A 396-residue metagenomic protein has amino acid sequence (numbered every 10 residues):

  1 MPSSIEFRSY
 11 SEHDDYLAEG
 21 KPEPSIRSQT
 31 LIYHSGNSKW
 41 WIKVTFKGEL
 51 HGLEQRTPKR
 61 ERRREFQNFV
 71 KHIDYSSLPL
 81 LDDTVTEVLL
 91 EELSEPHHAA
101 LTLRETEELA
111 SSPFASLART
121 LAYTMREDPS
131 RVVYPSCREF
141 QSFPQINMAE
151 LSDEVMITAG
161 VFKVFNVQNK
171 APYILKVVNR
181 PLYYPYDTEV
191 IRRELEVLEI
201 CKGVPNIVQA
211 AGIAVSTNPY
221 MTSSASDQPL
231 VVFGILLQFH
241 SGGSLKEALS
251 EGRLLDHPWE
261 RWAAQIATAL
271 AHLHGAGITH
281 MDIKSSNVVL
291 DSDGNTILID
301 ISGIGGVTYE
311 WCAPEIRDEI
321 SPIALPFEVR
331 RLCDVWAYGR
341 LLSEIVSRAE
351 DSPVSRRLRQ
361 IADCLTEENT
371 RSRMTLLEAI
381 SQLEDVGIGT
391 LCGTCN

Functional and structural regions predicted by a protein language model:
P2-G20, W41, G48-V155: Juxta-kinase regulatory segment immediately upstream of eukaryotic protein kinase catalytic domains
Y134, P144-I200, P205-V208: ATP-binding glycine-rich loop module of kinase domains
Q209-D256: Conserved structural core of kinase catalytic domains
W262-A263: Activation segment signature within eukaryotic-like protein kinase domains
L270-D291: Catalytic-loop of the protein kinase fold
S292-C364: C-lobe/activation-segment region of protein kinase-like
E367-A379: A conserved short helix/loop substructure at the end of the activation segment of eukaryotic-like protein kinase domains
C392-N396: Regulatory extensions appended to serine/threonine kinase catalytic cores
